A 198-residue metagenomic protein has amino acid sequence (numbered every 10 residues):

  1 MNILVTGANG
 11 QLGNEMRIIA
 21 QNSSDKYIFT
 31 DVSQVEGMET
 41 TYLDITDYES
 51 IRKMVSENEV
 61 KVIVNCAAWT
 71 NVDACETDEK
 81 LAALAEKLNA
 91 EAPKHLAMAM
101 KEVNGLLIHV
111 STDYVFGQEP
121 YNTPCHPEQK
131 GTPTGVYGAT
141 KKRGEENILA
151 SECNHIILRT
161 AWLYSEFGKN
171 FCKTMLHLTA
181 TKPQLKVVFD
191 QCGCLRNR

Functional and structural regions predicted by a protein language model:
I3-N22: N-terminal Rossmann NAD(P)H-binding glycine-rich loop of SDR-like oxidoreductase domains
T6, T30, C66-A67, L107-D113 (+1 more regions): SDR active-site strand-loop-helix element
Q11, D25-Q34: Conserved glycine-rich Rossmann-like NAD(P)H-binding loop of the short-chain dehydrogenase/reductase
S33-E49: Rossmann-fold cofactor-recognition segment
I45-L88: NAD(P)H-binding glycine-rich loop region in Rossmannoid oxidoreductase-like domains and their noncatalytic homologs
K80-H95, V115-L158, W162-S165: Catalytic helix-loop patch of NAD(P)-dependent Rossmann-fold dehydrogenases
E102-G105, C153: A short helix->loop->beta-strand "cap" motif at the edges of active sites that frequently abuts
E146-C194: NAD(P)-dependent short-chain dehydrogenase/reductase
